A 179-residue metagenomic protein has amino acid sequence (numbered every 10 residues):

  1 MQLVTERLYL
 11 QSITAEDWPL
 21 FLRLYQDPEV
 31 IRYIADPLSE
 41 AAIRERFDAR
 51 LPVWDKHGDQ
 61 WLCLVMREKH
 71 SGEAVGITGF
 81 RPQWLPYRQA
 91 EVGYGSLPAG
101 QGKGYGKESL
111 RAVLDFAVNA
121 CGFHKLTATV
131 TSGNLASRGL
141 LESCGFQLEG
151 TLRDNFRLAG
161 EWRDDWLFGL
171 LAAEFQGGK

Functional and structural regions predicted by a protein language model:
M1-D27, I31, M66-K179: Acyl-donor (CoA/ACP) binding surface of acyl/acetyltransferases
E29-L51: Conserved GNAT-fold acetyl-CoA-binding loop/helix
L38-S39, L62, G133: Short, conserved alpha-helical segments within structured domains
L51-V65: A short helix-loop-beta-strand connector motif used in the catalytic cores of GNAT acetyltransferases and, in some
